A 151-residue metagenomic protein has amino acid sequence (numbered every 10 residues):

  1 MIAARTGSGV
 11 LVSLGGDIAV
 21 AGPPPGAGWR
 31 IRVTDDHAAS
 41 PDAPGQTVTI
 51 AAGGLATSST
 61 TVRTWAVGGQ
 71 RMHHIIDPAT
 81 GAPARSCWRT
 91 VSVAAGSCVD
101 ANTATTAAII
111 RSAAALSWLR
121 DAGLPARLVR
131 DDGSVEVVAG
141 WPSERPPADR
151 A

Functional and structural regions predicted by a protein language model:
M1-A151: Mature catalytic core of soluble alpha/beta enzymes
